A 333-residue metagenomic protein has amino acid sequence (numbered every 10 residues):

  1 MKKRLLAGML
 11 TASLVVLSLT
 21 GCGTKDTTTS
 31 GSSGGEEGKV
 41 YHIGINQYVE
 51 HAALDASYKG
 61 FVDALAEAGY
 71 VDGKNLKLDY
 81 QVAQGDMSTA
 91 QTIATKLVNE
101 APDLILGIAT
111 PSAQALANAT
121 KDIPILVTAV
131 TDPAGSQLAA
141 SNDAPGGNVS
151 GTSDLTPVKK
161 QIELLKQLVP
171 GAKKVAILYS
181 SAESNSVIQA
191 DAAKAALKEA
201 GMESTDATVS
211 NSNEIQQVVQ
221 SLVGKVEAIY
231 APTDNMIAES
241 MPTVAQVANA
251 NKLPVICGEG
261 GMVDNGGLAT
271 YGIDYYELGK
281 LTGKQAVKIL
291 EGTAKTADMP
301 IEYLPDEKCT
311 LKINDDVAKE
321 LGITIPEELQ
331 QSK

Functional and structural regions predicted by a protein language model:
M1-H42, E67, V71: Short, low-complexity disordered leader/linker segments with a strong preference for bacterial N-terminal type II
D26-I43, V71-N75, P145, K166-K173 (+2 more regions): Immediate post-signal peptide segment of exported/extracytoplasmic ligand-binding proteins
E36, P133-K174, D274-G292: Hydrophobic alpha-helical segments within soluble ligand-binding/sensing domains
G38-A68, D79-S88, A182-S186, M236 (+1 more regions): Extracytoplasmic "Venus flytrap"
I43, F61, S150-L197, M299-V317: An alpha-beta-alpha
K77-N99, A207-L222: Structural motif
V82-A140, D234-N249, L253-G258: Beta-alpha junction/loop-to-helix N-cap segments that form part of ligand/metal-binding clefts
K288-K333: Hinge/cleft segment of the Venus flytrap/periplasmic-binding protein
